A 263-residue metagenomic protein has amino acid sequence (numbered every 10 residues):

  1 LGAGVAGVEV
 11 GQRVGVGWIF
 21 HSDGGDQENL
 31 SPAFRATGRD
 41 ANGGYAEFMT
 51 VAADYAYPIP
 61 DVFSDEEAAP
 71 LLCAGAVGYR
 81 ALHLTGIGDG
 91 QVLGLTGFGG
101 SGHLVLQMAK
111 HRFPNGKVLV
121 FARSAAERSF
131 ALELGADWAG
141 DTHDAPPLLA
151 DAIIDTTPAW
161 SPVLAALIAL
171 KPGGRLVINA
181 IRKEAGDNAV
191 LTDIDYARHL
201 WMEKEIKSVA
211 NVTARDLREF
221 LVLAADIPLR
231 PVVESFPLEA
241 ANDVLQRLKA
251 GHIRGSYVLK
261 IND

Functional and structural regions predicted by a protein language model:
L1-D23, P60-V62: Glycine-rich beta-strand-centered segment in the early N-terminal region that forms part of a ligand/cofactor-binding
R13, D54, D61-D144: Mid-domain Rossmann-like dinucleotide-binding core that forms the NAD(H)/NADP(H) cofactor-binding site
G15, Y57, G94, L119 (+4 more regions): Structural detector of well-ordered beta-strand residues that form the stable sheet scaffold of enzyme domains
H21-S31: Short, Lys/Arg- and Gly-enriched loop/turn segments at beta-strand edges
S22-G24, D40-A52, R123: A structural motif shared across PLP-dependent enzymes of the aminotransferase-like
T85-D89, R112-L119, A125-E205, N262: Glycine-rich cofactor phosphate-binding loops and adjacent beta1-alpha1 units of small-molecule cofactor enzyme domains
A214-D263: C-terminal hydrophobic helical "lid"/dimerization subdomain of Rossmann-like NAD(P)H-dependent oxidoreductases
